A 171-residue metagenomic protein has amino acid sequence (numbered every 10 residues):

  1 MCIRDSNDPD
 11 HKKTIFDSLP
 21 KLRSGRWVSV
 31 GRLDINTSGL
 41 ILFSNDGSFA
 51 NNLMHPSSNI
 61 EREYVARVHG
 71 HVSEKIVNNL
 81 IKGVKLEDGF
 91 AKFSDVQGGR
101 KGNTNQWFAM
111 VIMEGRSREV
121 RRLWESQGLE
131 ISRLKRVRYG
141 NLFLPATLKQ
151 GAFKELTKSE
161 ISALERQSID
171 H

Functional and structural regions predicted by a protein language model:
R4-H171: Basic, flexible Lys/Arg- and Gly-enriched helix-loop patches that mediate nucleic-acid binding at interfaces with rRNA
